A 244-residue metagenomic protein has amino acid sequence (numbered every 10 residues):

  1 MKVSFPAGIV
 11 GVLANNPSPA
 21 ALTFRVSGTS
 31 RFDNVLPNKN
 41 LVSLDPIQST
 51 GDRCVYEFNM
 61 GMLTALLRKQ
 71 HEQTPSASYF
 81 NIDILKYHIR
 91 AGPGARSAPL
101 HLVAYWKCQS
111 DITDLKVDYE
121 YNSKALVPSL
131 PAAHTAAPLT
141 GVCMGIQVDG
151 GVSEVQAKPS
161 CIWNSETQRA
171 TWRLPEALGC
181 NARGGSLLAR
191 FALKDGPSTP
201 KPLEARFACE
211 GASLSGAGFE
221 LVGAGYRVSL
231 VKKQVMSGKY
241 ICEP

Functional and structural regions predicted by a protein language model:
K2-P244: A structural signal for beta-rich interaction modules in eukaryotic proteins
